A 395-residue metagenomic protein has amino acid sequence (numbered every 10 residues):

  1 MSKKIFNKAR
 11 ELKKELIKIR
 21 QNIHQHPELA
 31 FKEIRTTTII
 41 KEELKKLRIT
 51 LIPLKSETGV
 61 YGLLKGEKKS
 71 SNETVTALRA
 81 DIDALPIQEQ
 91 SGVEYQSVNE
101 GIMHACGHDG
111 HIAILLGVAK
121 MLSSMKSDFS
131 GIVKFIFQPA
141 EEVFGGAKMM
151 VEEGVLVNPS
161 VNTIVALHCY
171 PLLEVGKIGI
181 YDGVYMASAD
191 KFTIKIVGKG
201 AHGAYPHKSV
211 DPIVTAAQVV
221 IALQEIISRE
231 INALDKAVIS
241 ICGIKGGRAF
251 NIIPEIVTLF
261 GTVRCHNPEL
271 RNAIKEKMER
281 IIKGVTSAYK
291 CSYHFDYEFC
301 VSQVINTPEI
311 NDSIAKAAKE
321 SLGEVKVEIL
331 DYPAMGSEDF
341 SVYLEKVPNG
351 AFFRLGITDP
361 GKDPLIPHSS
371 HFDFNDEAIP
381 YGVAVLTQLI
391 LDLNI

Functional and structural regions predicted by a protein language model:
M1, L12-E15, I19, K32-E43 (+16 more regions): General structural feature for long, well-ordered alpha-helical segments within catalytic domains of soluble enzymes
S2-H104, A113-L116, K120-F129: Acidic/His- and Gly-rich active-site-bordering loop/insert found across diverse amide/peptide-bond hydrolases
I23, G62, L78, H108 (+8 more regions): Divalent metal-coordination and catalytic microenvironments
Y61, L85-I87, S91-M103, D109-G110 (+3 more regions): Histidine/acidic-residue-rich, glycine-tolerant segments that coordinate divalent metal ions
K65, D81-D83, Q138, K195-K199 (+4 more regions): Solvent-exposed residues in well-ordered beta-strands and their adjoining turns, especially edge/terminal strands
T74-A77, V133-K134, V161-V165, K326-V327 (+1 more regions): Structural motif
A77-R79, Q88, F192-I194, F352-T358: Non-cysteine beta-strand/loop elements that form the S-adenosyl-L-methionine
V214-I395: Metal-dependent amide/peptide-bond hydrolase catalytic core, centered on the "pita-bread" metallohydrolase fold
